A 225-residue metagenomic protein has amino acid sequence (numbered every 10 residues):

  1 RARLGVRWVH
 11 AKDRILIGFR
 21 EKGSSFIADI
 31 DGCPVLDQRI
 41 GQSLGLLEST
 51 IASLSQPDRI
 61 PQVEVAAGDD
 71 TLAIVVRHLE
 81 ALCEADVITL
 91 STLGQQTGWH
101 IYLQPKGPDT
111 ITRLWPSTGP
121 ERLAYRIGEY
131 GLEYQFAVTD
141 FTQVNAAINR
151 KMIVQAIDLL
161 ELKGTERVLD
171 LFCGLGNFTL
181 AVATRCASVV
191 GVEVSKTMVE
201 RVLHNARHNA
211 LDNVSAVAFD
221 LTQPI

Functional and structural regions predicted by a protein language model:
R1-I60: Extended interfacial segments that mediate partner engagement and assembly in macromolecular machines
V6-W8, E21, V76-H78, F136-V138: Flexible glycine-/small-residue-rich
V9-K12, G68-D70, Y130: Short strand-connecting beta-turns/loops that link adjacent beta-strands
S25-D31, L72-V75, F136: Short small-residue beta-strand/loop micro-motif enriched in glycine and branched aliphatics
S25-F26, E80-L82: Short, surface-exposed beta-strand-loop junctions and turns on beta-sheet-rich folds
A66, T71-L79: Carbohydrate-binding surface patches
A81-I225: Rossmann-like S-adenosyl-L-methionine
